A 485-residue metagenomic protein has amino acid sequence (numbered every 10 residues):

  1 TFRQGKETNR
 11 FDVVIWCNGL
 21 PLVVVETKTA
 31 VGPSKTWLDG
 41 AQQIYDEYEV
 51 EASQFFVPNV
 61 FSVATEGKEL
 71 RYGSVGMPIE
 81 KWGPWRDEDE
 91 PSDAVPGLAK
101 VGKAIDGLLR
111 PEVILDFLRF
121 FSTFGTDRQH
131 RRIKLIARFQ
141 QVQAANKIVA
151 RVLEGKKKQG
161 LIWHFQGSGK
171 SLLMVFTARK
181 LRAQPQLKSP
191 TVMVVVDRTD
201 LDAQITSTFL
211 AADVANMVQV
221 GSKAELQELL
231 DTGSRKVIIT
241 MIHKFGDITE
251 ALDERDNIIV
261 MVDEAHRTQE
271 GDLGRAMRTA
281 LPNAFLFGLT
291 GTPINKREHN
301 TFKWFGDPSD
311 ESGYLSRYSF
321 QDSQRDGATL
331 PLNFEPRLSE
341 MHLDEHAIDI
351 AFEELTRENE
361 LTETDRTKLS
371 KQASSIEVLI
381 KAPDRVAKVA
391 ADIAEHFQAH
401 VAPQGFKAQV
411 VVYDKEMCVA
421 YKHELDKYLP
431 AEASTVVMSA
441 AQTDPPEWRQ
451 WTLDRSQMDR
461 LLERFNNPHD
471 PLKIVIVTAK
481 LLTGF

Functional and structural regions predicted by a protein language model:
T1-T191, D200-A215, S234-K236, R255-N257 (+2 more regions): ATP-dependent helicase/translocase motor core
A64, I238-T240, F285-T290, V475-V477: Structural recognition of the conserved hydrophobic beta-strand(s) that form the central parallel beta-sheet of P-loop
V95, H299-G405, K422, D426: Interdomain helical connector at the RecA1-RecA2 junction of SF1/SF2 helicase-like NTPases
L161, T191-M193, D202, T206 (+3 more regions): Conserved RecA-like helicase motor-core motifs
Q166, H266-R267, A280-R297: Conserved helicase ATPase motor motifs in RecA-like P-loop NTPase domains
F209-E250: Inter-Walker segment of RecA-like/P-loop motor cores
R235-A276, D459-L461, V477-A479: Conserved RecA-like ASCE ATPase "motif II neighborhood" in helicase/translocase motors
Q372-V477: Conserved C-terminal RecA-like helicase domain
